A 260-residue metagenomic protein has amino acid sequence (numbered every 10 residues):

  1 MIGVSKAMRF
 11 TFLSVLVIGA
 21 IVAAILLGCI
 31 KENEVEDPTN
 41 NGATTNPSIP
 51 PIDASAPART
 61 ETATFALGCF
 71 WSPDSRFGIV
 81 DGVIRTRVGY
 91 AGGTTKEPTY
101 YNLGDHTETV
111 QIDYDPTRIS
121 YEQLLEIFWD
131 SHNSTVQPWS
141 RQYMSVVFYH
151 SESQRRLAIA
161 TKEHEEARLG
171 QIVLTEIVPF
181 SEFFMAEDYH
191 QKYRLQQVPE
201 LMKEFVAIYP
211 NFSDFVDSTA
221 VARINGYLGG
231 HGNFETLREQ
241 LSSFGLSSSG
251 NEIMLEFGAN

Functional and structural regions predicted by a protein language model:
I2-V17: N-terminal Sec-pathway targeting helices
V17, I21-I25: Hydrophobic helical h-region of N-terminal Sec-dependent signal peptides in bacterial secretory/periplasmic proteins
A24-N260: Flexible coil/turn and secondary-structure edge motifs
